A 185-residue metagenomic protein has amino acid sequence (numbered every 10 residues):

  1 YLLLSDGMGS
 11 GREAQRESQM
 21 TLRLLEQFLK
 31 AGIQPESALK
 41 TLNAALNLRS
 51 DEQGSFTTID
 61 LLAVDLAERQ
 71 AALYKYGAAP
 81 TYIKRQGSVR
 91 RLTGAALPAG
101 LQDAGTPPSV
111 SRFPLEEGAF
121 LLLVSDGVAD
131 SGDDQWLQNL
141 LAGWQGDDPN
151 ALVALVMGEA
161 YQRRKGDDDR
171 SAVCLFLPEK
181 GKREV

Functional and structural regions predicted by a protein language model:
L3, K75, L121-L123: Residue-level marker for buried hydrophobic side chains located in beta-strands that build the well-ordered beta-sheet
G7-A31, L115, A119-D167, K180-G181: Active-site-proximal, acidic helix/loop segment immediately C-terminal to a metal-coordinating Asp/Glu
Q15-Q86, R164: Catalytic core of PPM/PP2C metal-dependent serine/threonine phosphatase domains
A38-A44, V156, D168-C174: Von Willebrand factor
N43-R49, A79-R112, M157-R163: PP2C/PPM family metal-dependent serine/threonine protein phosphatase catalytic domain, recognizing the conserved
S55-L61, R91-G132, K165-G166: Acidic loop->beta-strand submotif enriched in PP2C/PPM serine/threonine phosphatases
L62-A67, C174-K180: Conserved beta strand-loop-helix elements of the APE1-like EEP
